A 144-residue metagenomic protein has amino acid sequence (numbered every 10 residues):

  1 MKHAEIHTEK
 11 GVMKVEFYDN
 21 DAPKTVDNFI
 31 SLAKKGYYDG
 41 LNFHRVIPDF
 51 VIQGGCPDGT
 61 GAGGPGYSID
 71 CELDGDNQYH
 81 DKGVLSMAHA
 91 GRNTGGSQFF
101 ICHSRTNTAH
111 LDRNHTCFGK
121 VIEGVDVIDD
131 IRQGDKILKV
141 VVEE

Functional and structural regions predicted by a protein language model:
M1-E144: Cyclophilin-like peptidyl-prolyl cis-trans isomerases
